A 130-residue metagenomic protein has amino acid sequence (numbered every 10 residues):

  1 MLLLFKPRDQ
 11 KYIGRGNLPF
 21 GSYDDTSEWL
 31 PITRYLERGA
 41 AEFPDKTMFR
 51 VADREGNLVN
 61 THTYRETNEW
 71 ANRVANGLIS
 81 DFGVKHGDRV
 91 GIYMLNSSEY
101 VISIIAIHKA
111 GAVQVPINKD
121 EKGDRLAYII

Functional and structural regions predicted by a protein language model:
M1-R34, A52: Flexible, non-catalytic linker and terminal segments flanking ANL/adenylate-forming cores
D24, E28, D45-I105, K122-I130: Conserved AMP-binding/adenylate-forming core of the ANL superfamily
Y35-L36, R125: Hydrophobic alpha-helical segments typical of transmembrane helices and their membrane-interface/capping positions
H108: Anion (oxyanion) recognition and catalysis
G111: Structured binding elements
I117-K119: Short beta->alpha connector loops at strand-helix junctions that form conserved, small/polar/Pro-enriched
